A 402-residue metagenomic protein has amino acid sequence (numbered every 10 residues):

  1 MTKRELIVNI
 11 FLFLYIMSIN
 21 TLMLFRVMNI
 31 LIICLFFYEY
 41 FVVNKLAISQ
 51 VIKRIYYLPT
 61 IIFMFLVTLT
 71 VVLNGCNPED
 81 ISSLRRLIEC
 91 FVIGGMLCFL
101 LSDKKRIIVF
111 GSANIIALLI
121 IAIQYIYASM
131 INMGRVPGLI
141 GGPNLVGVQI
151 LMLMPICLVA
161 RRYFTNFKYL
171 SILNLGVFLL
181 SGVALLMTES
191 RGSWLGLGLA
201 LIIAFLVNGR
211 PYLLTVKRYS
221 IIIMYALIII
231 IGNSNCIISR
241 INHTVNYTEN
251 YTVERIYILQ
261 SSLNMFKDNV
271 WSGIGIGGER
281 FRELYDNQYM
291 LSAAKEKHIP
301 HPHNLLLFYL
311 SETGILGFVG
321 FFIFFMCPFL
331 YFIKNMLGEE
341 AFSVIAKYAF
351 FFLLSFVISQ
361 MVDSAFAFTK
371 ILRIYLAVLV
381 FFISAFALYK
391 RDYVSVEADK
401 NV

Functional and structural regions predicted by a protein language model:
M1-P78, S82, C98-I108, S112 (+4 more regions): Transmembrane signal-anchor hairpin modules in multi-pass inner-membrane enzymes, especially those that act on
M23-N44, L84-G95, L145-M154, L195-I202 (+3 more regions): Membrane-embedded alpha-helical segments of multi-pass membrane proteins, especially the transmembrane helices
I32-E39, Y348-V402: Transmembrane alpha-helices of multi-pass inner-membrane enzymes
Y40-V42, L206-G209, V216-R218, T313-V357: Hydrophobic transmembrane alpha-helices and their immediate junctions
P78-S82, G138-P143, T188-S193, I299-N304 (+1 more regions): Membrane-interface catalytic loops of GT-C/OST-like multi-pass glycosylation enzymes that act
S102, R106-N132, G138-G209, K217-Y225 (+2 more regions): Alpha-helical transmembrane segments of multi-pass inner-membrane proteins
V183, M187, N208-E249, L263-D268 (+1 more regions): A membrane-periplasm/extracellular boundary helix in multi-pass inner-membrane enzymes that assemble envelope glycans
E249-Q260, S272-T313: Long extracytoplasmic/lumenal interhelical loops at the membrane interface of multi-pass membrane proteins
